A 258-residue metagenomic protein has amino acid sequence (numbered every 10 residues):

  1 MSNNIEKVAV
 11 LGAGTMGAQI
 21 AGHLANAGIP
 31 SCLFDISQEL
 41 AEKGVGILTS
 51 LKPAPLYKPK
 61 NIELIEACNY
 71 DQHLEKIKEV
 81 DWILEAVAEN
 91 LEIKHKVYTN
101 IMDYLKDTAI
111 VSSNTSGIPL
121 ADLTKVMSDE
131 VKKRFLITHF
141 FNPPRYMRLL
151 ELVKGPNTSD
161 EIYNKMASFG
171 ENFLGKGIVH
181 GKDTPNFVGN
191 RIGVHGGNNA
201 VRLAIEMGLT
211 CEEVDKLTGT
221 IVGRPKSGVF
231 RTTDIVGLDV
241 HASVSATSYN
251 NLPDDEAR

Functional and structural regions predicted by a protein language model:
M1-R258: N-terminal glycine-rich phosphate-binding loop for ADP-containing cofactors
